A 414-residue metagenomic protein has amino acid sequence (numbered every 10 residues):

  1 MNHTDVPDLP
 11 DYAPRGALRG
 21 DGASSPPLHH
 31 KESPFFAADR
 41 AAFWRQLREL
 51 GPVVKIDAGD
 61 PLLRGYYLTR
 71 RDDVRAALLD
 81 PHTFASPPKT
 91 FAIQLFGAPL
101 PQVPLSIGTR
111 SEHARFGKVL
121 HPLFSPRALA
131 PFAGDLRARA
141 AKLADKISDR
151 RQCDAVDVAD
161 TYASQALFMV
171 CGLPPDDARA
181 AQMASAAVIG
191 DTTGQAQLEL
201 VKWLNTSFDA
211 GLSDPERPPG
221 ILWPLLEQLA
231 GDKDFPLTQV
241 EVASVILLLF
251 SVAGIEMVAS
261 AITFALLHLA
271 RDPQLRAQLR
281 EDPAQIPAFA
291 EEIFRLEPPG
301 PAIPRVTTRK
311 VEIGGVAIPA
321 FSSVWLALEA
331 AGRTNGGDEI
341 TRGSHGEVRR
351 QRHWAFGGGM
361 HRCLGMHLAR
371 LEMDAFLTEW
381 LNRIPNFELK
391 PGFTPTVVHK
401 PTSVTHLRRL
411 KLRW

Functional and structural regions predicted by a protein language model:
M1-W414: Cytochrome P450
